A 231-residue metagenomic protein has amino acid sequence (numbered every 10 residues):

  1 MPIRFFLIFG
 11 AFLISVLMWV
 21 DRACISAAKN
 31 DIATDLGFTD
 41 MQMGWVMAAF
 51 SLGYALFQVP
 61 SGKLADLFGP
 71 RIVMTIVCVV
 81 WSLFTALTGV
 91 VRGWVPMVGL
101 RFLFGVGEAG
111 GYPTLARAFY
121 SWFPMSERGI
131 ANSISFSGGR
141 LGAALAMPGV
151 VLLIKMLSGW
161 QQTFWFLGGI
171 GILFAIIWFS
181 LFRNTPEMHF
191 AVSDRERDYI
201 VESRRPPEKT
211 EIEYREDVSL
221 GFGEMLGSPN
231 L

Functional and structural regions predicted by a protein language model:
F6-D40, S61: Extracytoplasmic
A23, S51-V59, A109, A143-A144: Residue-level signature of mid-helix packing/kink "hotspots" within the transmembrane helices of 12-pass Major
G37, G69, F84, V90-P96 (+3 more regions): Helix-breaking motifs and short loop linkers at transmembrane-helix boundaries and internal kinks in secondary membrane
L56-V95: Conserved MFS/SLC helix-loop-helix module at the cytosolic interface between two early adjacent transmembrane helices
L100-G139: Cytoplasmic helix-loop-helix junction between adjacent transmembrane helices in 12-TM secondary transporters
G139-H189: Helix-loop-helix hairpin linking two adjacent transmembrane segments in secondary transporters
T185-L231: Juxtamembrane intracellular "pre-TM" segments in multi-pass secondary transporters
